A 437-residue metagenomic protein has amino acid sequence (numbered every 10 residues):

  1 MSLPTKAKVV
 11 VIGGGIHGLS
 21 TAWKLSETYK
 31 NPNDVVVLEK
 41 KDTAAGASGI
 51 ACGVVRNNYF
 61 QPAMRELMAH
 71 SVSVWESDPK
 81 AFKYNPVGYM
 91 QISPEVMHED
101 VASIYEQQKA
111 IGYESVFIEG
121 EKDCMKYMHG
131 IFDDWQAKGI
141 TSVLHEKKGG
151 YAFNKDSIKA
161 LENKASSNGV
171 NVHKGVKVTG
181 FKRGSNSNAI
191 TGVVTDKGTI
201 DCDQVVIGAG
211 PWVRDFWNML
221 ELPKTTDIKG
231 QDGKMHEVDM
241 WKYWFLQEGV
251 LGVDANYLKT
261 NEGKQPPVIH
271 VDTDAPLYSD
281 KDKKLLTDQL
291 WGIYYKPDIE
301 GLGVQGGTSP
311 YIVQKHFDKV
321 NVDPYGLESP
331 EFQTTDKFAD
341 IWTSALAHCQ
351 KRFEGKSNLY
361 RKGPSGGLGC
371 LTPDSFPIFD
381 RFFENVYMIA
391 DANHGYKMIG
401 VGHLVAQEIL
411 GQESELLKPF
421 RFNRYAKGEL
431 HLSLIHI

Functional and structural regions predicted by a protein language model:
L3-H17, V36: Beta1/beta-strand and adjacent pyrophosphate-binding region of the FAD-binding site in flavoprotein oxidoreductases
P4, K83-Q91, D123-N168, I190-G192 (+1 more regions): Helix-loop-beta segment of a Rossmann-like dinucleotide-binding subdomain
H17, T43, W212: Conserved Rossmann-like nucleotide-cofactor binding loop
S20, R56, F181-F332, G355: Flavin-dependent oxidoreductases
S26-S48: Glycine-rich FAD pyrophosphate-binding loop
C52-I131, I140, G292-I293: Dinucleotide-binding Rossmann-like beta1-alpha1 core, especially the glycine-rich loop that anchors the ADP
S166-V178: A conserved beta-strand/loop element that lines the FAD pocket in flavoprotein oxidoreductases
D318, Q333-D336, D340-L434: C-terminal catalytic lobe of FAD-dependent flavoproteins
